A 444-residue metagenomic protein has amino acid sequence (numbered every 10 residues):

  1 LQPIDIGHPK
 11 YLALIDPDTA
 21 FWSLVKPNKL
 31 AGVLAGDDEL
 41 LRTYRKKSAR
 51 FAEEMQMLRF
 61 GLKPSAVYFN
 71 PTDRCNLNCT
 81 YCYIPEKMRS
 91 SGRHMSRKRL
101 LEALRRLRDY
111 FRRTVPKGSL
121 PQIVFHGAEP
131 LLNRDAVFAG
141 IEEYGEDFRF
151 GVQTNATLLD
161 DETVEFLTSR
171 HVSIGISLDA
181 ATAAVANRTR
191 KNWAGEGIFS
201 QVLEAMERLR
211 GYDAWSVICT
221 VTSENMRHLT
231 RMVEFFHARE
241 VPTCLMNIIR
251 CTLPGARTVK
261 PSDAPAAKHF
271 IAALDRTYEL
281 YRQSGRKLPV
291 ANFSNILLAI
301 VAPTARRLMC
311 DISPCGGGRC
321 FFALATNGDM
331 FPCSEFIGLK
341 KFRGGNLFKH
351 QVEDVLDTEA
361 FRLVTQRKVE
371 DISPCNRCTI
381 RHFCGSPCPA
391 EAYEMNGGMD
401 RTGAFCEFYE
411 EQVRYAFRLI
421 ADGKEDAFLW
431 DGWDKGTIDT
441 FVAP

Functional and structural regions predicted by a protein language model:
Q2-Y68, T114-K117: N-terminal [4Fe-4S]-dependent radical SAM core
P27-N28, A136, F336: Residue-level structural signal for beta-strand termini and adjacent loop
G32-A49, L324-L356, R362: A broadly conserved sequence feature marking short terminus-proximal activation segments in nucleic acid-centric
L62-R99: Canonical Radical SAM [4Fe-4S] cluster-binding loop centered on the CxxxCxxC motif and its immediate flanking residues
C75, C79, F125, V152 (+1 more regions): Conserved, mostly hydrophobic/aromatic
L101-V124, N133-I249, A256-V259: Radical SAM/AdoMet-radical enzyme domain recognition
R188-S200, E207, G211-G317, A323 (+2 more regions): Radical SAM enzyme [4Fe-4S]-AdoMet core and its adjacent flexible, acidic and glycine-rich loops/tails across
I337-P444: Flexible mid-to-C-terminal extensions adjoining Fe-S/redox cofactors in radical SAM and related proteins
